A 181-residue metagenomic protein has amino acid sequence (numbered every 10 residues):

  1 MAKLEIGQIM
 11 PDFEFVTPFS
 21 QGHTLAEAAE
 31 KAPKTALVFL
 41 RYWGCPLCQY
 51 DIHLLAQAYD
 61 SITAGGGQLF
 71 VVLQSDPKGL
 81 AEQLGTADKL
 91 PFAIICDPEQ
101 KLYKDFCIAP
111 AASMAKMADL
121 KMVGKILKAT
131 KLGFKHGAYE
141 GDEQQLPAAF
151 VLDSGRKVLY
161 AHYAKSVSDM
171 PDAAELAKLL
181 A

Functional and structural regions predicted by a protein language model:
M1-E27, Y50: N-terminal "domain-start" segment that seeds a small globular fold
I6, K31-A32, G65, Q145: Residue-level preference for short coil/turn positions at secondary-structure junctions
M10-P11, A36, L146-A148: Short loop/turn microsegments at loop-to-beta-strand junctions
L25-L55, Q68: Short active-site neighborhood of thiol/selenol oxidoreductases, capturing the structured segment around
L40, L73, D153: Short beta-strand/turn micro-motifs composed of small residues that flank or help shape donor/cofactor-binding pockets
D51-D105, A111: Structural microenvironment flanking redox-active thiols in thiol-disulfide oxidoreductases
D97-S168: Thiol/selenol-based redox catalytic cores and closely related redox-interacting motifs
V167-A181: A short, polar/charged loop-to-alpha-helix boundary motif
